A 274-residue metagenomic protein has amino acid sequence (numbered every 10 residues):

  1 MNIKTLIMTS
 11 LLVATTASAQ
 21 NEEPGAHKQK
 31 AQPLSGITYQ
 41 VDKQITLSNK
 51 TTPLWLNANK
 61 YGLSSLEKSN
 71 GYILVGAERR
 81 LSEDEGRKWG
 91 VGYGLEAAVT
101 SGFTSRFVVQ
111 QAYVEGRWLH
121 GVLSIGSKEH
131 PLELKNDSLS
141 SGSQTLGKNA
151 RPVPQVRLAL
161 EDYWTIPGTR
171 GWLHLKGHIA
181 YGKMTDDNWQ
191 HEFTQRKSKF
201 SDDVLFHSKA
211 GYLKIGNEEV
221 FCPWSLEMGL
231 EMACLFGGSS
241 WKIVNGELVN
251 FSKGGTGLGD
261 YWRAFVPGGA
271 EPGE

Functional and structural regions predicted by a protein language model:
M1-K30: Cleavable N-terminal export/targeting peptides
E22-I37, R80-G92, R117-G121, Y163-G177 (+1 more regions): Short loop/turn motifs that connect adjacent beta-strands in outer-membrane beta-barrel proteins
E22-I73, E83-L95, G177-Y181: Transmembrane beta-strand segments of Gram-negative outer membrane beta-barrel proteins
V41-T51, L81, A97-F103, W118-H120 (+4 more regions): Transmembrane beta-strands of outer-membrane beta-barrel pores
K60-S64, E96-T100, S141-L146, T194-K199: Extracellular loop and loop/strand-boundary signature of outer-membrane beta-barrel proteins
E67-V75, S105-Q110, A150-A159, D203-K209: Residues that define the transmembrane beta-barrel architecture of outer-membrane proteins
I73-L81, A112-G116, I125, V156-D162 (+2 more regions): Residues on the lipid-exposed face of transmembrane beta-strands in outer-membrane beta-barrel proteins
A159-E274: Signature for the C-terminal beta-barrel architecture of outer-membrane proteins
